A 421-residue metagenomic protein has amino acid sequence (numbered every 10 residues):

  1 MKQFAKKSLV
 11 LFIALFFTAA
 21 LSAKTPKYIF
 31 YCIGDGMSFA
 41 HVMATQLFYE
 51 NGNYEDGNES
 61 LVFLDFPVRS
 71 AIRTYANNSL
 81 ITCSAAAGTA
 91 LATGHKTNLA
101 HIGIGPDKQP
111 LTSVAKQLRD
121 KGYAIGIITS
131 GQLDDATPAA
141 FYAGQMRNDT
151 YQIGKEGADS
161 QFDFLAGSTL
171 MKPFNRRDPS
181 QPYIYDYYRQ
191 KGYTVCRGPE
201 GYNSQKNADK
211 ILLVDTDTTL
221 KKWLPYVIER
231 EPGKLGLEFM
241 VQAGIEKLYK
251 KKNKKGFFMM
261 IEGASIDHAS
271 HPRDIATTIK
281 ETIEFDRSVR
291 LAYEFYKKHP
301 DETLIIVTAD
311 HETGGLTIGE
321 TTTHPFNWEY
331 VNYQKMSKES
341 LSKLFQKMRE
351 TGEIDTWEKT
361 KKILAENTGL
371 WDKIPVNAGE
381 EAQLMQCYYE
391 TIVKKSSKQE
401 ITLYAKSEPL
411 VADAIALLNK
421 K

Functional and structural regions predicted by a protein language model:
M1-V10: Bacterial N-terminal signal peptides that target proteins for export
V10-A19: Bacterial N-terminal signal peptides
L21-A23: Boundary at the C-terminal end of the N-terminal hydrophobic targeting segment
T25-I29, A40-H41, Q46, D107-K121: Active-site-adjacent structural elements in enzyme catalytic domains
K27-Y28, M37-M43, L47-T89, P138-K421: A post-motif C-terminal structural segment
Y31-C32, I127, V307: Structural beta-sheet core signal
I33-D35, T93, I125, E262: Short glycine-rich loop/turn motifs that provide flexible caps or phosphate-binding loops at active sites
G88-T89, H95-F162, T169: Extracytoplasmic mature domains of secreted/periplasmic and thylakoid-lumen proteins
